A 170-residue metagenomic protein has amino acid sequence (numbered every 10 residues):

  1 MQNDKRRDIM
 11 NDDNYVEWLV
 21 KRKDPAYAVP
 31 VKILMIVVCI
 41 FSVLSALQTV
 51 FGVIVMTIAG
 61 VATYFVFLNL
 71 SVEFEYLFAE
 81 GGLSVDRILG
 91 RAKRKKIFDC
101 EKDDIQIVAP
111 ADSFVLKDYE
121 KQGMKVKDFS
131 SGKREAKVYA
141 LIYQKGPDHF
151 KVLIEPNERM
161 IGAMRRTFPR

Functional and structural regions predicted by a protein language model:
M1-V38: N-terminal membrane-targeting/pre-transmembrane regions
K23-S71: Alpha-helical transmembrane spans
Y64-E75, G90-R94: Juxtamembrane membrane-interface segments at transmembrane alpha-helix termini
A79-I97: Membrane-cytosol interface motif
K95-K102, F150-P156: Short amphipathic beta-strand/extended segments with alternating polar/hydrophobic composition
I97-L116: Structured surface patches comprising rigid loops and adjacent beta-strands/short helices at the edges of well-ordered
D112-G132: Cytosolic, membrane-proximal regulatory domains of ion/volume homeostasis and mechanosensation machinery
K127-R170: A membrane-cytosol interface segment of integral membrane proteins
